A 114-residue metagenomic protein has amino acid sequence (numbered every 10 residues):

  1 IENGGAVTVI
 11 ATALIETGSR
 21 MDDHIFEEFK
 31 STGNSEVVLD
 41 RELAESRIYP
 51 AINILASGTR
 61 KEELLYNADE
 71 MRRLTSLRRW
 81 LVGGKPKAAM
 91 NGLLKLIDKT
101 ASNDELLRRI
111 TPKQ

Functional and structural regions predicted by a protein language model:
I1-Q114: P-loop NTPase catalytic core
